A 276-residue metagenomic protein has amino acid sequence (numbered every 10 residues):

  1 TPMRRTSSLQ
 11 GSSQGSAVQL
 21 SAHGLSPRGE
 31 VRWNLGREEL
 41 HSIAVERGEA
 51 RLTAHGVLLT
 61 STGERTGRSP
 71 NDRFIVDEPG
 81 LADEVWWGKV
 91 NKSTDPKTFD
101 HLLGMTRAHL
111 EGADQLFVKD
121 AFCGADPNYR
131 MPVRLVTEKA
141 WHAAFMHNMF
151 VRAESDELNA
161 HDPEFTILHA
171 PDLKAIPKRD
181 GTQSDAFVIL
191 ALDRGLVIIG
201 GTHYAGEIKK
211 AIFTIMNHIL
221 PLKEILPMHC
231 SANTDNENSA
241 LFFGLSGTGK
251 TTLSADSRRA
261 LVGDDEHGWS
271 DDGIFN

Functional and structural regions predicted by a protein language model:
R4-S239, S270-N276: A noncatalytic interaction/capping subdomain that flanks phosphate/NTP-handling catalytic cores
T234-D264: Glycine-rich phosphate-binding P-loop
H267: Catalytic metal-binding/acid-base residues of hydrolase active sites
